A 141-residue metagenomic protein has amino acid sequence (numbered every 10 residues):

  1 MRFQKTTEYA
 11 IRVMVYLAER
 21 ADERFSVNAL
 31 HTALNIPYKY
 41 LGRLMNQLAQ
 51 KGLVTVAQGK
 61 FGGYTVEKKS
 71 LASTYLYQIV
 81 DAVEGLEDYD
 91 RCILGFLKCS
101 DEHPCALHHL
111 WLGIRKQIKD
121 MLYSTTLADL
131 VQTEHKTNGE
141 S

Functional and structural regions predicted by a protein language model:
M1-V13: Short alpha-helical segments that sit at the start of domains
A18-D22, K68-S70: Short helix-capping/hinge SLiMs at alpha-helix to coil transitions
N28-N35: A short alpha-helical element within helix-turn-helix/winged-helix DNA-binding domains across DNA-binding proteins
K39: Key DNA-contact positions within bacterial/archaeal DNA-binding proteins
L44-A49: Basic amphipathic alpha-helical segments that dock to polyanions
K51-F61, T65-E67: Beta-hairpin "wing" of winged helix-turn-helix
S70-L94: Conserved segment of winged-helix/HTH DNA-binding domains
Y75, D90-S141: C-terminal regulatory/oligomerization modules of transcriptional regulators
